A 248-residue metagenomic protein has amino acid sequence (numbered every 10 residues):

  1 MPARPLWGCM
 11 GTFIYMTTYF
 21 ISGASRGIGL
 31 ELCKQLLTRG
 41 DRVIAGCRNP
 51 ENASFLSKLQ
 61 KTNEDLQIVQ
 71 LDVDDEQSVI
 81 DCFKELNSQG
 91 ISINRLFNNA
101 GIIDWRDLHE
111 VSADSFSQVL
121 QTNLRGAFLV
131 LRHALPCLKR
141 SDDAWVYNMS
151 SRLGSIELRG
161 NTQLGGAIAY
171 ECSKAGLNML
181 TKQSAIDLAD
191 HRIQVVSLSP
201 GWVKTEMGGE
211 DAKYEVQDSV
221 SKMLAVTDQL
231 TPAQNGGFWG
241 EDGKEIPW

Functional and structural regions predicted by a protein language model:
I21-S22, N98-N99, W145-S151, Q194-S199: Structural signature of the Rossmann-like NAD(P)-dependent dehydrogenase/reductase core
S25, G29-K34: N-terminal Rossmann NAD(P)H-binding glycine-rich loop of SDR-like oxidoreductase domains
R39-S54: Conserved glycine-rich Rossmann-like NAD(P)H-binding loop of the short-chain dehydrogenase/reductase
Q60-Q77: Rossmann-fold cofactor-recognition segment
D74-Q89: Conserved Rossmann-fold cofactor-binding substructure of NAD(P)-dependent oxidoreductases
I102-W105, H109, A113, S117 (+1 more regions): Catalytic loop of short-chain dehydrogenase/reductase
D190, S197-L198, G209-W248: C-terminal helical subdomain
